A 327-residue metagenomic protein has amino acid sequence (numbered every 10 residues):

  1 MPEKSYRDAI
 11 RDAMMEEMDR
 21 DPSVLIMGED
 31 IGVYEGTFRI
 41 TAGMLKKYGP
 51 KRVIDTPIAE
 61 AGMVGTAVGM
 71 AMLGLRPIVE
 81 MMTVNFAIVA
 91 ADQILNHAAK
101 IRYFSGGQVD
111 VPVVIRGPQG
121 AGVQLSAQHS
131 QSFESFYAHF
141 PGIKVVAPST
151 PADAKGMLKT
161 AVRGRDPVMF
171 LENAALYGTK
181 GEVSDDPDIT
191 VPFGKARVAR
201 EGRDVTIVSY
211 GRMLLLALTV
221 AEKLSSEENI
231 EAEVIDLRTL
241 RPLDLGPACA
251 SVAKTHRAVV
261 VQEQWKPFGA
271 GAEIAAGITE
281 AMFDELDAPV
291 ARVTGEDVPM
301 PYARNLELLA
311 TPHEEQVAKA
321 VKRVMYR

Functional and structural regions predicted by a protein language model:
M1-P167, L171, L308: Thiamine diphosphate
I31, F38-K47, Q108-V114, G122-Q124 (+2 more regions): Thiamine diphosphate
